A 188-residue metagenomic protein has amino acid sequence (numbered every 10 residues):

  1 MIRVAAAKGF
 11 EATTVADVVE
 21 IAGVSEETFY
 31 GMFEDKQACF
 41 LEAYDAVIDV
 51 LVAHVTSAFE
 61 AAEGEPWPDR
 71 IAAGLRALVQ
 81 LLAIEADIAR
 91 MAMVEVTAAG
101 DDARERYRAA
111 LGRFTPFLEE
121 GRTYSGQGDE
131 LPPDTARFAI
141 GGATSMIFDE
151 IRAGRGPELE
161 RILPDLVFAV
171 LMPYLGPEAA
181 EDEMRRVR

Functional and structural regions predicted by a protein language model:
M1-A5, L51, L78: Short hydrophobic clusters on alpha-helical segments that form packing/core surfaces in small helical domains
V4-A38: Helix-turn-helix
T13, L51, R90-A92, A143 (+1 more regions): Short, structured motif recognition centered on aromatic/hydrophobic residues
V15, Y44-V52: Short, basic, alpha-helical segments at the C-terminal edge of helix-turn-helix-like DNA-binding modules
E42, A58-F59, L81, A89-T97 (+2 more regions): A structural feature that tracks compact, well-ordered secondary-structure segments with a strong bias toward
E42, T56-I84: Hydrophobic alpha-helical connector segments
Q80, I84, P116, E120-T123 (+1 more regions): C-terminal peripheral helix-coil segments that are non-catalytic and often amphipathic
D101-Y124, E130-S145, E160-F168: Amphipathic alpha-helical packing segments from all-alpha helical-bundle domains
